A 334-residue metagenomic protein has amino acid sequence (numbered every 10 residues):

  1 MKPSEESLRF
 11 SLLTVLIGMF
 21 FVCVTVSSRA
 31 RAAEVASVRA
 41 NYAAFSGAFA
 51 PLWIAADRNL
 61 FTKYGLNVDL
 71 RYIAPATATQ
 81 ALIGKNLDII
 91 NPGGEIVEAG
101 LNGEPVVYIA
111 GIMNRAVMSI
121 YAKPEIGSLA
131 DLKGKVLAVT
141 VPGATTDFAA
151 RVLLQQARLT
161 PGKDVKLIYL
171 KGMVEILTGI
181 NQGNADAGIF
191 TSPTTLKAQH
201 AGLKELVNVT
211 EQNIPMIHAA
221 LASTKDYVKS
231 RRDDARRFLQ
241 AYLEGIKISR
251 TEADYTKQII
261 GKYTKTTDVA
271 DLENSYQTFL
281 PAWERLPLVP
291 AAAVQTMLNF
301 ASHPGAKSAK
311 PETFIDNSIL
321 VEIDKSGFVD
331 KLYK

Functional and structural regions predicted by a protein language model:
M1-R9: N-terminal secretory signal peptides that target proteins for export/translocation
S11-T25: Bacterial N-terminal signal peptides
F20, T145-K163, A241-L272, I315-S318 (+2 more regions): Ligand-binding clefts/hinges and TM-proximal coupling segments of bilobed small-molecule sensing domains
V26-A32: Sec/Tat signal peptide C-region and signal peptidase I cleavage site
A32-Q182, D186-S192, E205-V209, I214-P215: Short, glycine-/small- and polar/acidic-enriched structural segments that line small-molecule recognition paths
G94-E95, V174-T264: Pocket-lining segment of extracytoplasmic ligand-binding domains
K229-A309: Secondary-structure end/capping motifs
N299-K334: Conserved C-terminal helix/tail region of periplasmic/extracytoplasmic solute-binding proteins
